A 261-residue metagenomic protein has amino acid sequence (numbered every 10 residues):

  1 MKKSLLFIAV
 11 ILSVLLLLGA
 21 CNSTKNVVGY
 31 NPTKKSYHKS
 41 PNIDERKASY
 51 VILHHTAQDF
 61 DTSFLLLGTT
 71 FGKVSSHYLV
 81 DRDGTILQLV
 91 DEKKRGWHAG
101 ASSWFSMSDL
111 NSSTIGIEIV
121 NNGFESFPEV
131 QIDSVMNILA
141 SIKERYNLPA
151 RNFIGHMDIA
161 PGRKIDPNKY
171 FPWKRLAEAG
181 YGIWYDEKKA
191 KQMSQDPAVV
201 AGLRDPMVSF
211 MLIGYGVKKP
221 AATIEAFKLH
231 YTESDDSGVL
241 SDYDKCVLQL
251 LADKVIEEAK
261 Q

Functional and structural regions predicted by a protein language model:
M1-I8: Bacterial N-terminal signal peptides that target proteins for export
I8, K93, M157: Residues that line or immediately flank small-molecule/substrate-binding pockets and catalytic motifs
I8-A9, K169: Hydrophobic alpha-helical segments and their boundary regions
V10-V14: Hydrophobic membrane-insertion alpha-helices, especially the h-region of bacterial N-terminal signal peptides
L15-L16, L67, K169, K254: Residues in and immediately flanking transmembrane alpha helices
L18-A20: C-terminal motif of bacterial Sec signal peptides marking the signal peptidase cleavage site
N22-S23, P128-V217, A222-D253, A259-Q261: Basic/polar, cationic surfaces and motifs that engage anionic cell-wall and phosphate/carboxylate ligands
K25-D44, S49-R151: Active-site-adjacent loop/helix surface patches within enzyme catalytic domains that shape the substrate-binding cleft
